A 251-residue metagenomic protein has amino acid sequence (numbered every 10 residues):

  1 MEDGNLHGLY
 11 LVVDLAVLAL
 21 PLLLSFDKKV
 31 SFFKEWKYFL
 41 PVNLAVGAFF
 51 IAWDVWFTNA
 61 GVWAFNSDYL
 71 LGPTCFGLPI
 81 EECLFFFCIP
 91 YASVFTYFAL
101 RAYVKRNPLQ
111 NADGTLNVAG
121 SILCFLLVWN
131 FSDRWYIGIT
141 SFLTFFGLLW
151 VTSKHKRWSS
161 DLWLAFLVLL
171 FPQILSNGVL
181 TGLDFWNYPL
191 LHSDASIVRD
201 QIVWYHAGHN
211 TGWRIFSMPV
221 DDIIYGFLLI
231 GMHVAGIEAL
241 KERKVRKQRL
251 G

Functional and structural regions predicted by a protein language model:
M1-A16: Hydrophobic transmembrane alpha-helical segments in integral membrane proteins
M1-D3, L24-K34, N130-F131: Short, hydrophobic transmembrane alpha-helix segments
E2-G4, G77, F125-I137, K154-K156: Membrane-interface helix caps and helix-loop-helix hairpins in membrane proteins
E2-L6, L70-F85, G208-I223: Short aromatic-rich membrane-water interface segments that cap or initiate transmembrane helices in multi-pass membrane
V13-P21, C83-F98, F142-G147, I223-I237: Hydrophobic cores of alpha-helical transmembrane segments in multi-pass inner/ER membrane proteins, independent
D27-Y38, A102-N111, T152-D161: Membrane-interface helix-boundary motifs at transmembrane edges
V42-A60: A generic, lipid-embedded transmembrane alpha helix
P172-W204: Juxtamembrane non-transmembrane "cap" segments at the membrane-aqueous interface of multi-pass membrane proteins
